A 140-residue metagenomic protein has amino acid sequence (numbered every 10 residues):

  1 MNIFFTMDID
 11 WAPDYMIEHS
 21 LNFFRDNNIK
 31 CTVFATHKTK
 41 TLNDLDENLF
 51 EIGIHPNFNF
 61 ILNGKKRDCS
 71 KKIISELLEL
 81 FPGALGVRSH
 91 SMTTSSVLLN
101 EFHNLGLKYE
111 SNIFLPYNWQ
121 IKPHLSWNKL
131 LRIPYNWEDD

Functional and structural regions predicted by a protein language model:
M1-D139: Catalytic alpha-helical scaffold of carbohydrate-active enzymes acting on polysaccharides/glycoconjugates
